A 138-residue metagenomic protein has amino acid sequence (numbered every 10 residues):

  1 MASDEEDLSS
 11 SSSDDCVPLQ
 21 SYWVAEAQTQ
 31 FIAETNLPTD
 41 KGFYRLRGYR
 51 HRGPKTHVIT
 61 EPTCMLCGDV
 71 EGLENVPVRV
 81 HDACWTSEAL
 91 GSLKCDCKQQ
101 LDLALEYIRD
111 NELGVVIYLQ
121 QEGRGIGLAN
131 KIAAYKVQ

Functional and structural regions predicted by a protein language model:
M1-Q138: Catalytic domains of riboflavin
